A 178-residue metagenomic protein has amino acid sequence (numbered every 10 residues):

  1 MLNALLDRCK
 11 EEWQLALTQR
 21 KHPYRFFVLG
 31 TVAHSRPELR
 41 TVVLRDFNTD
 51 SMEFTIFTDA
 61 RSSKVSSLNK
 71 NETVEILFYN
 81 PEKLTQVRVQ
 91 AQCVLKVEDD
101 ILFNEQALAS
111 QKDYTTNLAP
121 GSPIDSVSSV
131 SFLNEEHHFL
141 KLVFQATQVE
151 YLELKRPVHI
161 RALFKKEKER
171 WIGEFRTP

Functional and structural regions predicted by a protein language model:
M1-S51, S66-S67: An N-terminal domain-cap segment
Y24, T73-V74, H138-K141: Short, surface-exposed beta-edge/turn micro-motifs
T31-H34, F78-E82, E153, K166: Short acidic, glycine-rich loop/turn motifs
V32, D59, Y79, Q145-T147: Structured loops at beta-to-helix junctions and adjacent beta-edge loops in soluble globular domains
R36-P37, T49-E53, L84-Q86, P157: Coil-to-beta-strand transition motifs
P37, S67-K70, L154-P157: Short glycine/proline-enriched turns and hinge-like loops at secondary-structure junctions
R45-K83: A short mixed-secondary-structure module that forms the rim of ligand-binding clefts
T85-P178: Charged, gly/pro-rich active-site loop segments
